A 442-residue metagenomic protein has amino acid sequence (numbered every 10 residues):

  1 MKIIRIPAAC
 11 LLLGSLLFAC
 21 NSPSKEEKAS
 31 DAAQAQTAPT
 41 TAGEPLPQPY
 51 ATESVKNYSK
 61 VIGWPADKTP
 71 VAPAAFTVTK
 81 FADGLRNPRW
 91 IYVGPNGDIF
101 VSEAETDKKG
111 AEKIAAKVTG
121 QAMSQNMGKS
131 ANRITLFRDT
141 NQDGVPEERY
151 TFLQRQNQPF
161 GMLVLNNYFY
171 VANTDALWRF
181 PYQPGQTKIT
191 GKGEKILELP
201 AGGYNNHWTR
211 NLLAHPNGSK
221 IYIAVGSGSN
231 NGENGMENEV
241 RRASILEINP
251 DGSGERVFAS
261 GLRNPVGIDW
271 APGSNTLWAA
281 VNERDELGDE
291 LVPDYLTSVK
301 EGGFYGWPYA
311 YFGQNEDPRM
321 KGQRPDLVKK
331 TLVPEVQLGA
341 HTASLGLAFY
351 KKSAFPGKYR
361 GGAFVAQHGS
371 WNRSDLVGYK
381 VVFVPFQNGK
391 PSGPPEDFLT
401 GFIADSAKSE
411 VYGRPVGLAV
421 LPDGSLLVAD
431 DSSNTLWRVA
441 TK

Functional and structural regions predicted by a protein language model:
L16-A19: C-terminal motif of bacterial Sec signal peptides marking the signal peptidase cleavage site
N21-P23: Bacterial signal peptide processing site
A29-A72, G110-A111, K129, W178 (+6 more regions): Beta-propeller domain segments
K80-G84, Y150-Q156, I196-Y204, V257-G261 (+3 more regions): Surface loop/turn motifs at the tips and blade-to-blade linkers of beta-strand repeat domains
I91, M162, L212, P265-I268 (+2 more regions): Hydrophobic core register within WD40 beta-propeller blades
G94-G97, V164-N166, A214-G218, A271-S274 (+2 more regions): Residue-level detector of Asp-centered blade-edge/turn motifs that repeat once per structural unit in beta-propeller
D98-F100, Y168-V171, W178, K220-A224 (+4 more regions): Conserved beta-propeller blade signature
V145-Y168, N173-H215: Asp-box/WD-like beta-propeller blade repeats and closely related beta-sheet repeat scaffolds
